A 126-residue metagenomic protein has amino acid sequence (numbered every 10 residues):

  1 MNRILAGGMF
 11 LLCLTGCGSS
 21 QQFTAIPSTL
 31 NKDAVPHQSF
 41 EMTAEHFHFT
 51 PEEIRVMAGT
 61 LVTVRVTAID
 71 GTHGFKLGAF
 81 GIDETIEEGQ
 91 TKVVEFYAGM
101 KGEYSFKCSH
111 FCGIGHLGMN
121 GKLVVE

Functional and structural regions predicted by a protein language model:
M1-A44: Extracytoplasmic entry segments of secretory-pathway proteins
N2, P36-H37, L77, G81-D83 (+1 more regions): Generic structural signal for short, solvent-exposed loop/turn connectors between secondary structure elements
M9, K32-A34, E41, H48 (+4 more regions): A generic structural signal for short, solvent-exposed coil/turn residues that cap or connect secondary-structure
C17-D33, F49-E53, A58-T63, G78-F80: Short low-complexity stretches enriched in small and charged residues
C17-T29, I86-E126: Extracellular/periplasmic metallocenter environments
P36-E41, E52-G71, K92-M100, V125: Beta-strand cores of secreted/periplasmic/IMS beta-sandwich domains, seen most often in copper-related folds
A44-E52, L77-G81, G89-V93, F106-K107: N-terminal post-signal-peptidase region of extra-cytosolic proteins
G74: Pre-active-site segment of Zn-dependent metallo-hydrolases
